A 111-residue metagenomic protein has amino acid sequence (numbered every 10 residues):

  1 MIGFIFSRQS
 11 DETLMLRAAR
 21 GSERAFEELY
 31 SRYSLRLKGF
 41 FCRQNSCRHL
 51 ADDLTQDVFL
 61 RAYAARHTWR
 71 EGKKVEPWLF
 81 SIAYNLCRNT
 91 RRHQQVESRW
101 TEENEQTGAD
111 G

Functional and structural regions predicted by a protein language model:
M1-T13: Extreme N-terminal regulatory/targeting segments of RNA polymerase sigma factors
I2-I5, A19-E28, K38-D57: Short, charged helix-capping/linker segments at alpha-helix termini
S7-R8, E97-G111: Internal acidic/polar
D11-L14, A25-F26, L54, V75 (+2 more regions): Hydrophobic side chains within well-formed alpha-helices
L29-Y33, L37, A83: Hydrophobic/aromatic residues within well-ordered alpha-helical segments
G39, D53-L60, A64, K73-N85: Structural recognition of an alpha-helix C-terminal capping motif at a helix-to-coil junction
A64-E71, S81-E102: Arg/Lys-rich amphipathic alpha helix in sigma70-family domain 2
